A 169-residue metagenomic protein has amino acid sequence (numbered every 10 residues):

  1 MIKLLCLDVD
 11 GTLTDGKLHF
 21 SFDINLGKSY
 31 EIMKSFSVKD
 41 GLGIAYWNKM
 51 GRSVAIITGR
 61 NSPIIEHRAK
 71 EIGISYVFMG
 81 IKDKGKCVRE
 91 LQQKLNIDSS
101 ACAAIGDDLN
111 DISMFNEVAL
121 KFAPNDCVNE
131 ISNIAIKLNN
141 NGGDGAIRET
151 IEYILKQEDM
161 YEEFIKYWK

Functional and structural regions predicted by a protein language model:
M1-S53: Active-site neighborhood of HAD-like aspartate-dependent phosphohydrolases
V9, G59-R60, I81, N125-C127: Short secondary-structure boundary segments
T12-T14, P63-I65, D111: Short, active-site-adjacent cap segments at secondary-structure transitions
G16-L18, D23, E66, M114 (+2 more regions): Short glycine-/acidic-enriched loop or helix-start segments at secondary-structure transitions that form or flank
H19-I24, P63-I64, R68-I81: Glycine/Thr-rich beta-alpha phosphate-binding loop at enzyme active sites
Y30, S37, Y76, G85-K169: Mg2+-dependent phosphoryl-transfer enzymes with acidic/Ser/Thr/Gly-rich catalytic loops
I44-R68, M79, F115: Substrate-recognition element of Asp-dependent hydrolases with the DxDx(T/V) motif
